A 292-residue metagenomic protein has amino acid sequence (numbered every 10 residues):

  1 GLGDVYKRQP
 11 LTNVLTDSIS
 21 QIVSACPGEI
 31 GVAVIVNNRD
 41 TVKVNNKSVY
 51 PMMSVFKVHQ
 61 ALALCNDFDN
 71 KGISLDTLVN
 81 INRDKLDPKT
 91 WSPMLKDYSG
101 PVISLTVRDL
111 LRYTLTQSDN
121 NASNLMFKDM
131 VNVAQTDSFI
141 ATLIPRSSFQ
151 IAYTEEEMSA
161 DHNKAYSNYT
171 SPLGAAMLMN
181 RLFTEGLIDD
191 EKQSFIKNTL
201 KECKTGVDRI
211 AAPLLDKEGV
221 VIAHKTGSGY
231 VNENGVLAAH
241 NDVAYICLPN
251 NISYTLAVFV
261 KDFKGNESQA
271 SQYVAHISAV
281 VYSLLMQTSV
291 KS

Functional and structural regions predicted by a protein language model:
G1-Y6: Short, small-residue-biased leader/transition segments that mark boundaries at the very start of proteins
K7-P51, Y230: Beta-lactamase-like hydrolase cores
P10-C26, K128-D129, V133-A134, R181-V220 (+1 more regions): Structured C-terminal helix/loop/strand segments within mature extracytoplasmic catalytic/sensor domains
E29, N124-L187: Mid-domain, small-residue-enriched loop/turn segments at the edges of structured enzyme/sensor domains
G31-I35, K43, H59, N80 (+2 more regions): Soluble periplasmic/extracytoplasmic beta-strand elements of cell-envelope proteins
P51-I81, T114, L256: Active-site SXXK
N66-L86, V133, D137, D189-S194: Short, well-structured active-site flanking segments
L86-N124: Conserved catalytic neighborhood of penicillin-recognizing serine enzymes
